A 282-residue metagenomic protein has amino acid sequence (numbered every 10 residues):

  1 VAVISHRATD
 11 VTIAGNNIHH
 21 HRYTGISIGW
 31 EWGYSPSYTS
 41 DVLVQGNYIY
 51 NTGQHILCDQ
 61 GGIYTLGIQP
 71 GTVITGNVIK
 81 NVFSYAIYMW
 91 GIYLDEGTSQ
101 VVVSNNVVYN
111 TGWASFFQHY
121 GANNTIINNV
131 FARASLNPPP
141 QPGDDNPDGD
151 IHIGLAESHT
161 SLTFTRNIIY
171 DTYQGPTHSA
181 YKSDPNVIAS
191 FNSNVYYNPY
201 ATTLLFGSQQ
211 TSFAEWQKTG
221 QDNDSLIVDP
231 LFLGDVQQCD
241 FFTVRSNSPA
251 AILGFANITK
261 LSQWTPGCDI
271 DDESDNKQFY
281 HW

Functional and structural regions predicted by a protein language model:
V1, H6, R22-I28, S37 (+6 more regions): Short glycine/acidic-rich loop motifs that flank beta-strands on beta-rich extracellular proteins
A2, T9-Y23, P36-H55, Q69-F83 (+7 more regions): Right-handed parallel beta-helix
G29-E31, D235: Short strand-loop junctions, especially beta-strand C-caps/beta-turns that link beta-sheets to coils or alpha-helices
E31, Y120-G121, I258-L261: Short, surface-exposed, polar/charged, turn-prone segments marking secondary-structure boundaries
G33-S35, Q238: Low-complexity, polar-biased intrinsically disordered regions enriched in Pro/Ser/Thr/Gly
A134-P147, E157-W282: Acidic, glycine- and Ser/Thr-rich low-complexity intrinsically disordered tracts in extracellular/secreted proteins
